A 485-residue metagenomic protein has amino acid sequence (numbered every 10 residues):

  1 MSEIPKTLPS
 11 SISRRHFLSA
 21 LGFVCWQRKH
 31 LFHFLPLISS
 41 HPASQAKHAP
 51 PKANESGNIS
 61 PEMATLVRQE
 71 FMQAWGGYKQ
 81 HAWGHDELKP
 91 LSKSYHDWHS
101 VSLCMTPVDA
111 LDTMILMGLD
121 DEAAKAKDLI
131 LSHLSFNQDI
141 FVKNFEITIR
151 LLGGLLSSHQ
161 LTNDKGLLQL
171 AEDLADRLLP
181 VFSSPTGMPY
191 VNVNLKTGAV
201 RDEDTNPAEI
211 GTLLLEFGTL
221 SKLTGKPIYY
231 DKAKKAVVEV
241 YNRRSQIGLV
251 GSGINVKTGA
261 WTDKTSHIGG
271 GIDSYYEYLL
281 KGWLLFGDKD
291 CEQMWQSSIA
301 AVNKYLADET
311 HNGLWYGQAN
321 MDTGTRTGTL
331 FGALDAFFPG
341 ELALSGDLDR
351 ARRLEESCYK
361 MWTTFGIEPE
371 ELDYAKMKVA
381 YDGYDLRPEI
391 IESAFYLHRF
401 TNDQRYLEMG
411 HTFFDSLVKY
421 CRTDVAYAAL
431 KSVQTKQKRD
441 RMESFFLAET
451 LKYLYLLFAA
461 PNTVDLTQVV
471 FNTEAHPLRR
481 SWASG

Functional and structural regions predicted by a protein language model:
M1-I12, A20-Q27, F34-I38: N-terminal secretory signal peptides
P9, F32-G485: Glycan-recognition and catalytic cores of secretory/periplasmic carbohydrate-active enzymes
